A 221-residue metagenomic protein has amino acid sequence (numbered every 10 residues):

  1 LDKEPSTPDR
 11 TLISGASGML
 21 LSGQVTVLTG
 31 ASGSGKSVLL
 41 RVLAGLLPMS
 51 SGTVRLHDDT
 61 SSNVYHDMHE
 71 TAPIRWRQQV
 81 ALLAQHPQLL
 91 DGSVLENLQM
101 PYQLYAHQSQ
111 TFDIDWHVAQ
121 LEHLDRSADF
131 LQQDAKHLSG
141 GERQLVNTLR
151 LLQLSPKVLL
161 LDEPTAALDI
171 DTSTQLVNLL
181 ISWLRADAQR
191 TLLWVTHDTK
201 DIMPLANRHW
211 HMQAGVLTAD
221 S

Functional and structural regions predicted by a protein language model:
T29-A31: The feature captures the beta-strand-to-loop junction immediately N-terminal to the Walker
A44: Helix-to-loop junction immediately C-terminal to a conserved catalytic motif
T53-R75: ABC ATPase NBD Q-loop/coupling interface
H86, G92-Q108: Q-loop/switch helix immediately C-terminal to the Walker
T111-F130: Conserved ABC ATPase "signature" region
D134-E142: Conserved ABC ATPase signature
L159-E163: Catalytic Walker B motif of ABC-type/P-loop ATPase nucleotide-binding domains
